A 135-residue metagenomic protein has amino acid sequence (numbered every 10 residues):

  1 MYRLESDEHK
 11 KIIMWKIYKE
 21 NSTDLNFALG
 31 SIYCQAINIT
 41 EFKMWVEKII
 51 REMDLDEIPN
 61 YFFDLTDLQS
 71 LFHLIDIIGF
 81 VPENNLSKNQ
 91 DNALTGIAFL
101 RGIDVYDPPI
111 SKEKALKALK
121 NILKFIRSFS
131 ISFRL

Functional and structural regions predicted by a protein language model:
Y2-L135: Acidic, Ser/Pro/Thr-rich low-complexity regulatory regions and the short amphipathic helical interaction modules they
